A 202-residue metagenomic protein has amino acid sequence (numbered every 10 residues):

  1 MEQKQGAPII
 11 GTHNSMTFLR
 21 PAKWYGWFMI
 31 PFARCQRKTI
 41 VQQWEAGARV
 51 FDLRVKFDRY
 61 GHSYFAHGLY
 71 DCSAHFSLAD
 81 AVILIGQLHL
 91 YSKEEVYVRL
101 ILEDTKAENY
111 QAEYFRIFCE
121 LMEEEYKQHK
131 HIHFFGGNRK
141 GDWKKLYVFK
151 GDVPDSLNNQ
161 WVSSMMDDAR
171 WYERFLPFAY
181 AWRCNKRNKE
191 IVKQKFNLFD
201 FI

Functional and structural regions predicted by a protein language model:
M1-A46, V50, R59-Y91, E95-Y97 (+1 more regions): Long, acidic (Asp/Glu-rich), low-complexity accessory segments flanking structured domains
N14-S15, V55-R59, E103-A107: Solvent-exposed loop/turn segments at secondary-structure junctions within structured extracellular/periplasmic domains
V55, V98-D104, K130-D142, K150-V153: Acidic carboxylate-rich catalytic motifs and surrounding loops in phosphoryl-/glycosyl-chemistry enzymes
A81-C119: Intrinsically disordered, low-complexity acidic segments that are enriched in bulky aromatics
Y91-K93, F115-R139: Structural alpha-beta junctions
